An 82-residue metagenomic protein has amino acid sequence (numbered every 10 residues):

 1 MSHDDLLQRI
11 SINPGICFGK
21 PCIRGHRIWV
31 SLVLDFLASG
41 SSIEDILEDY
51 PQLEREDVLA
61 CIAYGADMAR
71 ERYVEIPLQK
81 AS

Functional and structural regions predicted by a protein language model:
M1-R27: N-terminal first-folded block
S2, S11, S31, S39-S42 (+1 more regions): Generic serine detector
S11, G15-I16, L37, M68 (+1 more regions): Generic ordered-secondary-structure signal
F18, C22-Y64: Amphipathic, hydrophobic secondary-structure cores in small proteins
R55-Q79: C-terminal structural segments of small proteins and small subunits
